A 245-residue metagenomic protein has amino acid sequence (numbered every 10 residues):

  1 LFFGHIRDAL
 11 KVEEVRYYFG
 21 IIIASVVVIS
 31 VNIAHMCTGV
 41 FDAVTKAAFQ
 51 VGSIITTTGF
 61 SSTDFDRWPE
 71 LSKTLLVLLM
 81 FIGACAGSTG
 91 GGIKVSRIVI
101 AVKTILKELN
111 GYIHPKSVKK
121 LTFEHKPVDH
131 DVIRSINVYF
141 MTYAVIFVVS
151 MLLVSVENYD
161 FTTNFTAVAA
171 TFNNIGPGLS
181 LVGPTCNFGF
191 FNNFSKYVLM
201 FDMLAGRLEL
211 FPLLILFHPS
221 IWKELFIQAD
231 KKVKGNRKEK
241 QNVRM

Functional and structural regions predicted by a protein language model:
L1-M245: Membrane-proximal intracellular helices of multi-pass ion channels
